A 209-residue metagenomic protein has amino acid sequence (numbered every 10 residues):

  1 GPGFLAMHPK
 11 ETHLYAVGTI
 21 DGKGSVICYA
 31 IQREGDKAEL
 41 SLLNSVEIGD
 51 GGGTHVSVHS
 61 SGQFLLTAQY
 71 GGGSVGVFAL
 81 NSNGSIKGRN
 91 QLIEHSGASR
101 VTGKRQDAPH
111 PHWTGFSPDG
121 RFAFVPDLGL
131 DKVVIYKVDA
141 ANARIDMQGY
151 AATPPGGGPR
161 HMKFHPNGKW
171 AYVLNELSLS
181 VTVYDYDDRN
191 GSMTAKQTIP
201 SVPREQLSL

Functional and structural regions predicted by a protein language model:
G1-G62: Blade-loop segments of beta-propeller domains
G1-P9, G49-F64, S96-D119, T153-A171 (+1 more regions): Beta-rich, blade/repeat-based domains predominating in secreted/periplasmic proteins but also intracellular
A16-V17, T67, V125, V173: Residue position within the beta-strands of beta-propeller blades
T19-D21, Y70, L80, L128-G129 (+3 more regions): Short loop/turn segments immediately following the C-termini of beta-strands
C28-A38, V77-K87, Y136-R144, Y184-M193: Short loop/turn segments immediately following beta-strands, especially the blade-tip and inter-blade linker loops
A38-E47, K87-G97, D146-A151, M193-V202: Beta-propeller fold detector
L42-I86, N90-L92: A generic, well-ordered mixed alpha/beta core segment in the N-terminal half of proteins
G120-L179: Loop-centered beta-sheet repeat module
